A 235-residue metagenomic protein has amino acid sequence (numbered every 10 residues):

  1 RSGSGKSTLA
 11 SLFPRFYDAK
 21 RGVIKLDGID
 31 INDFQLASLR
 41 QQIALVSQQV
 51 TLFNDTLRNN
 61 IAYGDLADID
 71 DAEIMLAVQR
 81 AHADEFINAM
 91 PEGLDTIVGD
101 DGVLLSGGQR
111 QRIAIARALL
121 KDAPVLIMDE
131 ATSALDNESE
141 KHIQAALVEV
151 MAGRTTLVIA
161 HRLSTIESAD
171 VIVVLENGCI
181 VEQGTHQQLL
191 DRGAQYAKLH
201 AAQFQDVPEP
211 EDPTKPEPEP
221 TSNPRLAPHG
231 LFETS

Functional and structural regions predicted by a protein language model:
R1-S235: ABC-type nucleotide-binding domain
